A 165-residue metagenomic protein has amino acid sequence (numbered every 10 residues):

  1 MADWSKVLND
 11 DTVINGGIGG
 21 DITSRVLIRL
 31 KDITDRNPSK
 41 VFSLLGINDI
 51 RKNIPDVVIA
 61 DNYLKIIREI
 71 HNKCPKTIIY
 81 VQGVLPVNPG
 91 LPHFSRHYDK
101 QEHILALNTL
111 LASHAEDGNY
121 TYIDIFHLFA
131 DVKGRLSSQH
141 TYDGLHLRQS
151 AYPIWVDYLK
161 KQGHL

Functional and structural regions predicted by a protein language model:
M1-N37: Serine-esterase "nucleophile elbow" of acetyl-processing enzymes
G17-I18, F42-I50, V84, A130: Cell-envelope and extracellular/periplasmic
I22-V57, L147-L165: N-terminal/domain-start segments enriched in small and hydrophobic, helix-friendly residues, covering either
I28-D35, L64-N72: Short amphipathic alpha-helices and their capping/turn segments at secondary-structure boundaries
D56-I66, I104-L107: Charged helix-capping and loop-helix junction motifs
C74-I78: A short helix->loop->beta-strand "cap" motif at the edges of active sites that frequently abuts
V87-L165: Catalytic His-Asp segment of secreted/periplasmic serine-dependent ester chemistry enzymes
